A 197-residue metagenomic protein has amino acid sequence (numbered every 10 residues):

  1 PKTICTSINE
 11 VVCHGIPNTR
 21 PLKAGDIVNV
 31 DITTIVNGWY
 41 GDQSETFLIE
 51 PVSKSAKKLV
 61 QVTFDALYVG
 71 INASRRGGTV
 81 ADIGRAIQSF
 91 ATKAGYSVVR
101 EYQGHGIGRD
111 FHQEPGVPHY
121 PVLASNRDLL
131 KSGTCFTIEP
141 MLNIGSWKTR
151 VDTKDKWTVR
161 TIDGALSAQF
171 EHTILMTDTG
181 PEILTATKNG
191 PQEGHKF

Functional and structural regions predicted by a protein language model:
P1-F197: Active-site neighborhoods and metal-handling regions in enzymes and metal-associated proteins
